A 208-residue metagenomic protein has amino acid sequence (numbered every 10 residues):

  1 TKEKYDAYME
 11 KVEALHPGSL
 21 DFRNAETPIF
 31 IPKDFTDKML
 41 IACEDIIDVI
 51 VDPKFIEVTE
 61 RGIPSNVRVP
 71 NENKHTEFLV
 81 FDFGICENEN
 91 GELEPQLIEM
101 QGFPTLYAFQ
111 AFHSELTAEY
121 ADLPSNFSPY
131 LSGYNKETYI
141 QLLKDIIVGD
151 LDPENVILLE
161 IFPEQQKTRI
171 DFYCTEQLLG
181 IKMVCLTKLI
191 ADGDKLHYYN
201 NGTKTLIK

Functional and structural regions predicted by a protein language model:
T1-K208: Preference for protein termini
